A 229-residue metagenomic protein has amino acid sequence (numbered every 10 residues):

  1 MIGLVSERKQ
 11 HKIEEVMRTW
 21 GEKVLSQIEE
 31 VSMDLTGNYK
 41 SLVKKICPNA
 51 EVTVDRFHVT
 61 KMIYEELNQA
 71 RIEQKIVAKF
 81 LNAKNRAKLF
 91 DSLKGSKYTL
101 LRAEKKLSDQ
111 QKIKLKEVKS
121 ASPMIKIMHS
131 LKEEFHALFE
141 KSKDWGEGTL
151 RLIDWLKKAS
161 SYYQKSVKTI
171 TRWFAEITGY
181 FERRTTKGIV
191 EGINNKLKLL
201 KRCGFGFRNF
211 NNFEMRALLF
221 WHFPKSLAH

Functional and structural regions predicted by a protein language model:
M1-H11: Glycine-rich phosphate-binding "P-loop"
E14, T19-N49, F57-K61, F80-H229: Acidic/histidine-rich catalytic cores and adjacent linkers of DNA breakage/strand-transfer/modification proteins
V59-F80: Short alpha-helix plus adjacent loop in nuclease-associated cores
